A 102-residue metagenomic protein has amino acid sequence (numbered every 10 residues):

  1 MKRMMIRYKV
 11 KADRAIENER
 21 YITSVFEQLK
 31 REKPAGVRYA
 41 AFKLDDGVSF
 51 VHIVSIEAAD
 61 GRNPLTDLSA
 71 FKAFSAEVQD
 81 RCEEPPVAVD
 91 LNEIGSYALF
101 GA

Functional and structural regions predicted by a protein language model:
K2-K9, V51-I53: Active-site-flanking beta-strand signature of metal-NTP-handling nucleotidyl enzymes and homologous cyclase-like
R3, R38-Y39: Short hydrophobic/aromatic beta-strand element in the GNAT-like acyltransferase core that lines or flanks the acyl-donor
K9-R20: Short, surface-exposed ligand-recognition loops at beta-strand->loop->(often short) alpha-helix junctions that present
V10-A12, I56-A58, G95: Non-catalytic surface loops within mature trypsin-like serine protease
S24, Q28-V37, V54-D90: An amphipathic, aromatic/His-enriched active-site/gating alpha helix that lines ligand/cofactor pockets
F42-L44: Short beta-strand micro-motifs enriched in acidic
D46-F50: A short, glycine/Asx- and small/polar-enriched loop/turn that sits immediately N-terminal to a beta-strand
N92-A102: Short, low-order "capping/linker" segments at domain edges
